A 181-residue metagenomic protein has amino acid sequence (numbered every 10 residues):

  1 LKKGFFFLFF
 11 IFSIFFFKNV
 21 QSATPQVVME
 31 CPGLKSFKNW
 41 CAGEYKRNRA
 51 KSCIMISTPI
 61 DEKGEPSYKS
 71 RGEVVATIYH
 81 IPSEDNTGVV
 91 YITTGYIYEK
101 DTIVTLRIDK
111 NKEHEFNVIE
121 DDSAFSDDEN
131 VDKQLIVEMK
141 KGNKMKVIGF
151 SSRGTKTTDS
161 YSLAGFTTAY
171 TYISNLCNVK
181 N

Functional and structural regions predicted by a protein language model:
L1-G4: Positively charged n-region of N-terminal signal peptides that target proteins for export
F6-F7, S22: Short amphipathic alpha-helical "recognition" segments used for binding
F7-F15: Bacterial N-terminal signal peptides
F17-V20: N-terminal signal peptide c-region/cleavage motif recognized by signal peptidases
S22-N181: A generic "folded-domain core" signal
